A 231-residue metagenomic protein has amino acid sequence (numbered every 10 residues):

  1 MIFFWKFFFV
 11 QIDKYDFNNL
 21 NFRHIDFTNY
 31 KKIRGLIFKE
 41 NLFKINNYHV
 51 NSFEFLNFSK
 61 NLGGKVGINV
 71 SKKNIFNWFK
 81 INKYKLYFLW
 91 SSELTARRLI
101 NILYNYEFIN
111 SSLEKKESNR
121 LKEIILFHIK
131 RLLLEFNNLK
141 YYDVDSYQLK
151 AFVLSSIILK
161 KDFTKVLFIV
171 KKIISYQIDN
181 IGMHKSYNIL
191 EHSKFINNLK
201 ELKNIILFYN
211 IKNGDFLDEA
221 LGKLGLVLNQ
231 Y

Functional and structural regions predicted by a protein language model:
M1-N41: Extreme N-terminal leader/anchor segments
K44-L221: Aromatic-lined, polymer-binding surfaces characteristic of secreted/periplasmic polysaccharide-degrading enzymes
K223-Y231: Anionic-ligand-binding alpha/beta catalytic cores of soluble enzymes and soluble regulatory domains that recognize
